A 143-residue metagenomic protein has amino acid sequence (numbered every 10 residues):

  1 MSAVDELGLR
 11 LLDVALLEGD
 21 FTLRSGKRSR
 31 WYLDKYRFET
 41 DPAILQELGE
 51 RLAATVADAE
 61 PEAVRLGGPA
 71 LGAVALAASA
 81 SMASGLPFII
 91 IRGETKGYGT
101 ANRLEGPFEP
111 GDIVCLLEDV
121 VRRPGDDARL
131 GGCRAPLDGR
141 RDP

Functional and structural regions predicted by a protein language model:
M1-A59: Active-site-facing substrate-recognition patch
V4, A73-V74, D127: Generic non-transmembrane alpha-helix signal with a bias for helix starts/N-cap capping motifs
G8, A78, G131: Short glycine-/small-residue-rich flexible loop motifs, especially phosphate/cofactor-binding loops
G19, V64, I89, D142-P143: A local structural micro-motif
G26, V64, D112: Nucleotide donor/acceptor-binding cores
E39, A63-R65, L117-E118: Short, contiguous strand/loop micro-motifs
A43-R103: Conserved PRPP/pyrophosphate-binding segment of the phosphoribosyltransferase/PRPP-pathway fold
I91, T95-P143: PRPP/pyrophosphate-binding module of the type I phosphoribosyltransferase fold
